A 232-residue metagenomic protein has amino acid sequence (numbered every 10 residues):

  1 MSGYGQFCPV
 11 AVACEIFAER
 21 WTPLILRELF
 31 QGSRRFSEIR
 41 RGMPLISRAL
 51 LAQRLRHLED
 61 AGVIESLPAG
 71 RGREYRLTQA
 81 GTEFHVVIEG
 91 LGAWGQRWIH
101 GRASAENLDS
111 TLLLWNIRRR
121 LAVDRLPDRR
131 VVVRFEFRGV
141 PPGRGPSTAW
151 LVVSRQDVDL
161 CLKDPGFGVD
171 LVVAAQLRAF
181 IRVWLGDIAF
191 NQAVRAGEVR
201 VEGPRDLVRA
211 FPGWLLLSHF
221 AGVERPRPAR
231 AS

Functional and structural regions predicted by a protein language model:
M1-Q6: N-terminal intrinsically disordered/low-complexity leader segments
F7-C8, A174: A generic alpha-helix surface/boundary motif
C8-S47: N-terminal helix-turn-helix DNA-binding core of bacterial DNA-binding proteins
S33, L45-S232: Feature captures hydrophobic
